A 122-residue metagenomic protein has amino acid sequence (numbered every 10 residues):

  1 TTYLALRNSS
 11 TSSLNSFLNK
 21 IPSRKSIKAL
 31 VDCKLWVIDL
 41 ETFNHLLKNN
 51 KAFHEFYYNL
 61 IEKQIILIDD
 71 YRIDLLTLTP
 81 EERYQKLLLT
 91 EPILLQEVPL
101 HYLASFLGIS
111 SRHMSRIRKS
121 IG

Functional and structural regions predicted by a protein language model:
T1-N59: Cyclic-nucleotide recognition modules
L6, P22, L40, E62-K63 (+3 more regions): Generic signal for short, ordered secondary-structure residues within or immediately flanking folded domains
S12, I68-D69, L88: Residue-level detector of alpha-helix boundaries and kinks
K28-V31, H54, L60-K63, Y102 (+2 more regions): Glycine-rich loops and low-complexity Gly/Arg-rich segments that provide flexible linkers or classic glycine-based
T42-F43, N49-Y58, E62-I68, L76-T77 (+2 more regions): Alpha-helical bundle regulatory/interaction domains
L78-G122: Phosphate-/nucleic-acid-contacting segments
